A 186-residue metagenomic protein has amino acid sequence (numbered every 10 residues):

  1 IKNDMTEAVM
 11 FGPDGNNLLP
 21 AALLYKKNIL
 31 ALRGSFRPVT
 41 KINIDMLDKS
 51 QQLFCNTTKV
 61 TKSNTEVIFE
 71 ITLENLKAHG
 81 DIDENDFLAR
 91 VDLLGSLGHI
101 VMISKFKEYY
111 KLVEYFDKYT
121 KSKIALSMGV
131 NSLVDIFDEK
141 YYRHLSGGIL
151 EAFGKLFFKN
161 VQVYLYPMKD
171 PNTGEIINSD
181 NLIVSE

Functional and structural regions predicted by a protein language model:
I1-E186: Nucleotidyltransferase catalytic core that binds NTPs
